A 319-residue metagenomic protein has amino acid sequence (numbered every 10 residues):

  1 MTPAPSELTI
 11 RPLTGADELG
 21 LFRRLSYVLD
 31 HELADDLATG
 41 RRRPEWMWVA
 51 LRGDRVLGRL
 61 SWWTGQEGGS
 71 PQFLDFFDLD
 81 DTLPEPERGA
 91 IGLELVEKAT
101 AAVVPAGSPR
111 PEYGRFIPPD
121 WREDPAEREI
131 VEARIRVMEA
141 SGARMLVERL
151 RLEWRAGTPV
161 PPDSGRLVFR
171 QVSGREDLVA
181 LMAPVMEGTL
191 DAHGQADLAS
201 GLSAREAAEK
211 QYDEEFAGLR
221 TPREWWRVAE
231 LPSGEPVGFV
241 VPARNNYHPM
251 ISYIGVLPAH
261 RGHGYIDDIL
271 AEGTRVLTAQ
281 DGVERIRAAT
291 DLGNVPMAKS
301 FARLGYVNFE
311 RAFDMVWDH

Functional and structural regions predicted by a protein language model:
M1, R88-S173, M315: Acyl-donor-binding surface of acyltransferase catalytic domains
M1-D35, D163-E206: Short amphipathic alpha-helix that is part of the acyltransferase structural core
R23-G53, S61, A196-L231: Active-site rim helix/loop that mediates acceptor-substrate recognition in acyltransferases
D35-D120, P232, V240-P249, L257: Conserved donor-binding loop and adjoining core beta-sheet/short helix segment in diverse acyl/aminoacyl transferases
G58, V147-E148, G238, E310: A structural microfeature
E85-V104, V256, G262-A279, A298-R303: Conserved acetyl-CoA-binding loop-helix of GNAT-fold acetyltransferases
R134, M138, F301, Y306: Conserved active-site tyrosine of GNAT-family acetyltransferases
I254-V256, T290: Hydrophobic adenine-recognition pocket in adenosine-nucleotide-binding enzymes
